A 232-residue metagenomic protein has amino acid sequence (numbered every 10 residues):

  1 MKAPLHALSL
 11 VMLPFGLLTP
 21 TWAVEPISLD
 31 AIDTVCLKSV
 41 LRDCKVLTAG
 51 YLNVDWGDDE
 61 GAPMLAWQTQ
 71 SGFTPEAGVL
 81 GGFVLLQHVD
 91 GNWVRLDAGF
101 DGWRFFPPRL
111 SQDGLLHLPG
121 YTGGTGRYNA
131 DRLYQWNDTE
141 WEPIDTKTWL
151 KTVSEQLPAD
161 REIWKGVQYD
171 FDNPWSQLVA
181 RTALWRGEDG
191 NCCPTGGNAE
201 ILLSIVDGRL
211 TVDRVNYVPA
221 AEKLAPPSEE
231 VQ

Functional and structural regions predicted by a protein language model:
M1-P4: Positively charged n-region of N-terminal signal peptides that target proteins for export
A7-L17: Bacterial N-terminal signal peptides
T21-W103, A225-V231: Terminal domain-start segments
G82-A98, L133-T148, I205, R209: Surface-exposed loop/turn elements that mediate protein-protein interactions on large endomembrane-trafficking
D101-W136, E140-I201, V218-E229: Short aromatic loop motif centered on NTY/YTY
